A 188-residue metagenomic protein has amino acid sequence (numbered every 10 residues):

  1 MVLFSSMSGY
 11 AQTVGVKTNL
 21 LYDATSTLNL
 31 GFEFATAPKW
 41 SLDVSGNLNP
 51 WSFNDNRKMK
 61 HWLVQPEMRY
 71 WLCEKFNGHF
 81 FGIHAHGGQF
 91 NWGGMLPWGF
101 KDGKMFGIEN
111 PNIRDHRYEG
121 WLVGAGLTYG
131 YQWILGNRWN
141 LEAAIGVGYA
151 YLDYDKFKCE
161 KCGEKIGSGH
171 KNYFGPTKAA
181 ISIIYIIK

Functional and structural regions predicted by a protein language model:
M1-G15, I183, I187: Bacterial Sec-dependent N-terminal signal peptides
V16-G31, N49-K60, K75: Solvent-exposed loop/turn segments connecting transmembrane beta-strands in outer-membrane beta-barrel proteins
V16-T18, F32, V44-G46, P66 (+4 more regions): Membrane-embedded beta-strand positions of outer-membrane beta-barrel proteins
L20-A24, G46-S52, Y70, A85-N91 (+2 more regions): Transmembrane beta-strands of outer-membrane beta-barrel pores
T36-P38, R69-E74, G130-L135, Y185-K188: Outer-membrane beta-barrel proteins
K39-L42, F76, W139-L141: Repeated loop/turn-to-beta-strand initiation elements of outer-membrane beta-barrel proteins
L48-R57, N91-W121, D153-N172: Flexible, solvent-exposed loop segments that connect beta-strands
Y173-K188: Outer-membrane beta-barrel "beta-signal"
